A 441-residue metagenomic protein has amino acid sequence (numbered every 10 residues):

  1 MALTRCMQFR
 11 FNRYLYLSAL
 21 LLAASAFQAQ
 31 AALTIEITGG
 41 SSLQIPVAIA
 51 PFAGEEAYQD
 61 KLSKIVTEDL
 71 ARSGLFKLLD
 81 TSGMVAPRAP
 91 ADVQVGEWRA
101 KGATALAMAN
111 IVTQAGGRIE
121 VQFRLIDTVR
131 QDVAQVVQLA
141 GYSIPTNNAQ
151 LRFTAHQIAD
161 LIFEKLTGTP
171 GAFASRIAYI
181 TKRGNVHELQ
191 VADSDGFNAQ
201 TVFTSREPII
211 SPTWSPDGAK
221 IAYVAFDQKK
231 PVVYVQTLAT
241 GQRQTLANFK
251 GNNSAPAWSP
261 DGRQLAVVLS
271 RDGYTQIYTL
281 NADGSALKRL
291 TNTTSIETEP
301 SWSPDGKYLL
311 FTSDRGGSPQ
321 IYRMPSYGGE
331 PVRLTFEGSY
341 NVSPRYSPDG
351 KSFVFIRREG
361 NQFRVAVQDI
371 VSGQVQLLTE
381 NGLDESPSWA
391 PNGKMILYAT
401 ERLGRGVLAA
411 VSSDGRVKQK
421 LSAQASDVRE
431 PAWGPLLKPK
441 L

Functional and structural regions predicted by a protein language model:
L33, A91-L161: Amphipathic beta-strand/beta-sheet edge segments enriched in Tyr/Trp
E36-G96, A107, I111-T113: Short beta-strand->alpha-helix linker/helix-N-cap micro-motif that forms a surface specificity/interaction loop
P170, T181-E188, S205-E207, V224-V233 (+10 more regions): A flexible loop/linker signature enriched in serine peptidases of the S9 family
I177, G218-I221, G262-A266, G306-L309 (+2 more regions): Hydrophobic beta-strand positions that form the internal "hydrophobic ladder" of WD40/Gbeta-like beta-propeller blades
D193-F197, T237-G241, N281-S285, P325-G329 (+2 more regions): Short loop/turn segments that connect beta-strands within beta-propeller blades
N198-F203, Q242-A247, A286-T291, E330-T335 (+2 more regions): A short beta-strand motif characteristic of beta-propeller blades
G406-L441: Blade-level signature of beta-propeller repeat domains, shared across WD40, Kelch, NHL, RCC1 and BNR/Asp-box propellers
